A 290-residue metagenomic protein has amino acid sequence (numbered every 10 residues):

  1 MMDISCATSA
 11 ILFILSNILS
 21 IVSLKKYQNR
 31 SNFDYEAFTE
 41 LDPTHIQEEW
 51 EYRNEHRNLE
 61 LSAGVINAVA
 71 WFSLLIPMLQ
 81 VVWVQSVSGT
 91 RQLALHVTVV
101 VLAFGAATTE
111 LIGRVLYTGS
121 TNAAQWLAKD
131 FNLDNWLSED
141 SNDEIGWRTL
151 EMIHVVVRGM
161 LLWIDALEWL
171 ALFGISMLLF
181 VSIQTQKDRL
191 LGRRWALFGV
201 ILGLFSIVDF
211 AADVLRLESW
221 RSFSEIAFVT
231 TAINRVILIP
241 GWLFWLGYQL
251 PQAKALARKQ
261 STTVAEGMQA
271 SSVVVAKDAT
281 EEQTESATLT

Functional and structural regions predicted by a protein language model:
M1-G267: Hydrophobic, aromatic-enriched alpha-helical segments typical of multi-pass transmembrane helices
A265-T290: Intrinsically disordered, low-complexity cytosolic terminal tails
